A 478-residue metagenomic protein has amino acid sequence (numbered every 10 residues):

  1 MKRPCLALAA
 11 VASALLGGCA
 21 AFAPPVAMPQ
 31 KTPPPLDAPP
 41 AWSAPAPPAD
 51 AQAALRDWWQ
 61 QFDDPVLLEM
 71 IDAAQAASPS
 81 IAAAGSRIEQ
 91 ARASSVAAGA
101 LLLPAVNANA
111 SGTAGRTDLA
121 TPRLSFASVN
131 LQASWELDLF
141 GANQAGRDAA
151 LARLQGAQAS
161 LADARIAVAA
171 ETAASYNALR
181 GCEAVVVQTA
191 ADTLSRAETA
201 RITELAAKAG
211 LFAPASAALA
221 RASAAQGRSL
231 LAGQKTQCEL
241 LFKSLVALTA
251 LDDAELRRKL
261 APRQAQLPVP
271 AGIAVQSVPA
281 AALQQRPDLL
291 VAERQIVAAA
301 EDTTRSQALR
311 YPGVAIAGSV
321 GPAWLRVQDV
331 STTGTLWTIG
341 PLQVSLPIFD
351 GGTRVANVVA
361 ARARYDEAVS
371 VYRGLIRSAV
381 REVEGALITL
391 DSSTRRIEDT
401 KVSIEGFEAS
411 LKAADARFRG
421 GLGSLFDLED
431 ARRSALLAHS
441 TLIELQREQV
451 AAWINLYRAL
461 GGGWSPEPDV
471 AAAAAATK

Functional and structural regions predicted by a protein language model:
K2-A76, L151, K235-Q284, W324-R326 (+2 more regions): Terminal intrinsically disordered/low-complexity segments used for targeting and assembly
W58-N109, S125, Q132, E136 (+1 more regions): Intrinsically disordered, glycine/charged-rich N-terminal periplasmic/extracytoplasmic linker segments that lie
L67-E69, F126-S128, A174, L219 (+3 more regions): Transmembrane beta-barrel architecture of outer-membrane proteins
I71, A83-A98, A164, V168-L205 (+5 more regions): Amphipathic alpha-helical coiled-coil segments
I71, S128-Q132, Y176, P279 (+2 more regions): Membrane-embedded beta-strand positions in outer-membrane beta-barrel channels/transporters
A82, L102-L124, S134-R165, K259 (+6 more regions): Small/polar (Gly/Ser/Thr/Ala-rich) solvent-exposed segments that form structured loops/beta-strands/short helices used
K208-Q237, T441: Repeat-solenoid scaffold signature
Q234, P287-D288, R294, L445: Metallo-beta-lactamase
